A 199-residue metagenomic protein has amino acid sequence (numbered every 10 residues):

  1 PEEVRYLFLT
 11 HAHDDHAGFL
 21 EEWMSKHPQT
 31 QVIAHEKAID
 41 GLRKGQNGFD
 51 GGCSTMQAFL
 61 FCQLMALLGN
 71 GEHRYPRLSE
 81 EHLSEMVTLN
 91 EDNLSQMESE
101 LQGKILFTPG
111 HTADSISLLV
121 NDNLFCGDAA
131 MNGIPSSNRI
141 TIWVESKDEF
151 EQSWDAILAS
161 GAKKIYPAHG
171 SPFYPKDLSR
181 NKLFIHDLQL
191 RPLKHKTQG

Functional and structural regions predicted by a protein language model:
P1-A38: Active-site metal-binding motif and surrounding structural segment of the metallo-beta-lactamase
F8, I33, V87-L89, L106 (+2 more regions): Hydrophobic/aromatic beta-strand patches that form the interior of the parallel beta-sheet core in alpha/beta enzyme
L20, K44-G45, L119: Residue-level signal for well-ordered alpha-helical positions
E36-I39, A130-M131, L190: Short, acidic/turn-prone active-site loops that include or flank metal/cofactor- and phosphate-binding residues
I39-L106, E149-L158, A162: Metallo-beta-lactamase
G48-S54, V144, L183-I185: Short, hinge-like loop/turn segments at secondary-structure boundaries
Y75-E80, Q102-L178, F184-L188: Metallo-beta-lactamase
K194-G199: C-terminal regulatory/interaction regions
